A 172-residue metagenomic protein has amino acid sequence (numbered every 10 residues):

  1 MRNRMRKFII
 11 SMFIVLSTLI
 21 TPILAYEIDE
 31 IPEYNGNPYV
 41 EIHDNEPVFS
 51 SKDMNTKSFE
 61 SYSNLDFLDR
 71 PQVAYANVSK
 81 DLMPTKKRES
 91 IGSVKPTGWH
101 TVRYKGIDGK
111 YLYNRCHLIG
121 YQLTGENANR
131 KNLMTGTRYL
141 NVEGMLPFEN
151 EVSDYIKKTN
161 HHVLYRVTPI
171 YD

Functional and structural regions predicted by a protein language model:
M1-N3: N-terminal secretory signal peptides that target proteins for export/translocation
R6-L16: Sec-dependent N-terminal signal peptides
L19-E30: Sec-dependent signal peptide cleavage junction
I28-D66: N-terminal low-complexity, Pro/Thr/Ser-rich intrinsically disordered segments that act as propeptides or flexible
S51-D172: Domain-level detector of nuclease and nuclease-like folds in predominantly extracellular/periplasmic contexts
